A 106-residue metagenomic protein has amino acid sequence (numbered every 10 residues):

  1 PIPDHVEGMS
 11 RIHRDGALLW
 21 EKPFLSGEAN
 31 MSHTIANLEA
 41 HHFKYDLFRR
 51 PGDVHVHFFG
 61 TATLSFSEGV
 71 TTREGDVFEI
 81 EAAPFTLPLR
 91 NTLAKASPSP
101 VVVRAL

Functional and structural regions predicted by a protein language model:
P1-L106: Catalytic-pocket segment enriched in acidic/His residues
